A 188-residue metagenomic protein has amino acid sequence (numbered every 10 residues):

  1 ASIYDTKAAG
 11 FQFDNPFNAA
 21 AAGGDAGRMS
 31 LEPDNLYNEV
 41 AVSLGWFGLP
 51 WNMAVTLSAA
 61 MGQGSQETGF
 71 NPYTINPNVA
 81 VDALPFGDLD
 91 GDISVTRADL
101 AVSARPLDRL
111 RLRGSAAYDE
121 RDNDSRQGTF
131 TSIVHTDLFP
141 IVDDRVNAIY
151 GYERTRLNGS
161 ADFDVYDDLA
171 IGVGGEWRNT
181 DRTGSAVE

Functional and structural regions predicted by a protein language model:
A1, K7, P50-V55, S65 (+2 more regions): Repeated loop/turn-to-beta-strand initiation elements of outer-membrane beta-barrel proteins
A1-Y4, G45, T56-A60, S103 (+3 more regions): Transmembrane beta-strands of outer-membrane beta-barrel proteins
I3-K7, G48-P50, A59-S65, Y118-D124 (+1 more regions): Transmembrane beta-strands of outer-membrane beta-barrel pores
A9-N18, G23-L31, Q66-L84, D88 (+4 more regions): Outer-membrane beta-barrel translocator domains and adjoining extracellular loop/strand segments of Gram-negative
L31-Y37, L89-V95, R105, N123 (+3 more regions): Transmembrane beta-barrel outer-membrane domains
N38-V42, S94-L100, E153-G159, I171: Hydrophobic, lipid-facing positions within transmembrane beta-strands of outer-membrane proteins
A101-S103, L107-R109, S160, Y166-D168: Charged, amphipathic alpha-helical scaffolding segments
F130, F139-N158, D162-F163, D168: Outer-membrane beta-barrel transmembrane domain signature of Gram-negative proteins, especially the mid-to-C-terminal
